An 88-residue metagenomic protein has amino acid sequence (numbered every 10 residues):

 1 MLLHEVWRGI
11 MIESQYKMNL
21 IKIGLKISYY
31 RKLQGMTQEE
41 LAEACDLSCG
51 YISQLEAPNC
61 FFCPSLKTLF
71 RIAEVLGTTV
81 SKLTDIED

Functional and structural regions predicted by a protein language model:
L3-K22: A detector for short, charged/polar N-terminal pre-domain segments
L25-A44: Short basic helix-loop element that most often maps to the first helix and adjoining turn of HTH DNA-binding modules
I27, L41-A42, I52-L55, L83: Conserved hydrophobic/aromatic packing and binding residues within compact polymer-binding modules
D46-F62: Recognition helix of helix-turn-helix/homeodomain-like DNA-binding domains that insert into the DNA major groove
N59-E74: Short, basic-rich loop-to-helix N-cap that marks the start of a DNA-contacting helix
G77-D88: Short C-terminal boundary/hinge segments that cap the last helix of small helical domains
